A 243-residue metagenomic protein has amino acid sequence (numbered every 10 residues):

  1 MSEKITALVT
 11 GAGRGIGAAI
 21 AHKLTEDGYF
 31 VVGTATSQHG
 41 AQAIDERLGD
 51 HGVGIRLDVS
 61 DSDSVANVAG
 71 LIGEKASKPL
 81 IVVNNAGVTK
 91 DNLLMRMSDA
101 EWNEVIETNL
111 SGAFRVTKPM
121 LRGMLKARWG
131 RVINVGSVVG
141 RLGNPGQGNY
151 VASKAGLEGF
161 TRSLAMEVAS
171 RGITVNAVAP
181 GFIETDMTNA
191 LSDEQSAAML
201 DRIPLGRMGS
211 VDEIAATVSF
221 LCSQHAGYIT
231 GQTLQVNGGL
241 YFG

Functional and structural regions predicted by a protein language model:
G13-R14: Conserved glycine-rich cofactor-binding loop
Y29-A43: Conserved glycine-rich Rossmann-like NAD(P)H-binding loop of the short-chain dehydrogenase/reductase
L93-L94, E101-I106, T188, M199: Substrate-binding pocket helix/loop in short-chain dehydrogenase/reductase
T117, S153, T161: Active-site helix of classical SDR
R122, M166-E167, G227: Alpha-helical segment proximal to the catalytic Tyr-Lys
S137: Residue(s) in the substrate-gating loop at a strand-loop-helix junction that position the organic substrate next
A169, T174, I229-G231, N237: Short, small/polar-rich loop/turn modules that mediate ligand/substrate recognition or access, typified
